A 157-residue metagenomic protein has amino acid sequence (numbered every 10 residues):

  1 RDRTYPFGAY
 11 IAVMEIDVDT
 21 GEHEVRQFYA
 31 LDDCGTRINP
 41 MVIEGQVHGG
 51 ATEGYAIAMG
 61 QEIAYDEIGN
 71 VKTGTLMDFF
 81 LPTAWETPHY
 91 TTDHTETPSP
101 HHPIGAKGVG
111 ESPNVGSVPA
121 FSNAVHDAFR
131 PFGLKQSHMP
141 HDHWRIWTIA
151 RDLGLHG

Functional and structural regions predicted by a protein language model:
R1-G157: Cofactor-binding beta-sheet edge motifs in enzyme active sites
